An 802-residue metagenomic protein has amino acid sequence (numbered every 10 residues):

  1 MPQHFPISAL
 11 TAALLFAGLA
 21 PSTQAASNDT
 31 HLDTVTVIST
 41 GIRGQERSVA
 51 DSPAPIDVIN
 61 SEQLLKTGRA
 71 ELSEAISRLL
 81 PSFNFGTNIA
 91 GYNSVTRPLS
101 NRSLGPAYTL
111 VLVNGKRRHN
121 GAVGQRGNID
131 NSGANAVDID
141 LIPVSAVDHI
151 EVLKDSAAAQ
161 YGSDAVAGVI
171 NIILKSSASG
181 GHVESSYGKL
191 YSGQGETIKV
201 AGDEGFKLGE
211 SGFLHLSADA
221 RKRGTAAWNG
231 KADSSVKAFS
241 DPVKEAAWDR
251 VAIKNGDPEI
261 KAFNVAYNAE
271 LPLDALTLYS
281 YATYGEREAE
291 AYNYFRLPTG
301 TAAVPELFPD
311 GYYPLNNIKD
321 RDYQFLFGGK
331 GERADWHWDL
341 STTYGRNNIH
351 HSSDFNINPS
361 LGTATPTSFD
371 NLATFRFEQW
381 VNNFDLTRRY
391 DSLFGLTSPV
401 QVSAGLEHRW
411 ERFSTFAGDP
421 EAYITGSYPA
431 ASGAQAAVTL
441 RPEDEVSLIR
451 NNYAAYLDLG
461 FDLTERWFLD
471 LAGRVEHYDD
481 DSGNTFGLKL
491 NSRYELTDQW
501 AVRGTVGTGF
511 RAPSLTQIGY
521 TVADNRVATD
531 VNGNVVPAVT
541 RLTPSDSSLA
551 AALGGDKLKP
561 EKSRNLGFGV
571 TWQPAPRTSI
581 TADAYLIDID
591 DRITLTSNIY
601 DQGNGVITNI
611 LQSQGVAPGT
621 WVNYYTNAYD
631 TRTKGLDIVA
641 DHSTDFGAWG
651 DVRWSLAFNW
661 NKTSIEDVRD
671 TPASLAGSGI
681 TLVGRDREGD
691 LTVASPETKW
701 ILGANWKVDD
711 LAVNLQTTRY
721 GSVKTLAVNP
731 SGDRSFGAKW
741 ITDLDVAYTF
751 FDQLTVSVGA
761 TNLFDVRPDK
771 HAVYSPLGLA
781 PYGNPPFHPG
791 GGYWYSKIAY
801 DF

Functional and structural regions predicted by a protein language model:
T36-T67, A122-S132: N-terminal periplasmic "start-of-domain" segments of outer-membrane beta-barrel proteins
S48, I76-A122: Extracytoplasmic beta-strand/coil segments of soluble accessory domains associated with Gram-negative outer-membrane
L72-A75, L79, L99-S100, L112 (+4 more regions): N-terminal periplasmic accessory domains that precede and gate Gram-negative outer-membrane beta-barrel machines
K116-K154, G202: Short acidic/polar hinge/loop motifs at secondary-structure boundaries that mediate gating or recognition
S179-H182, S192-D310, P314-A334, T749: Transmembrane beta-barrel wall of Gram-negative outer-membrane proteins
Y312-F325, G331, Y344, N356-F468 (+1 more regions): Outer-membrane beta-barrel transmembrane domain signature of Gram-negative proteins, especially the mid-to-C-terminal
A404, S579, D583-A727: Gram-negative outer-membrane beta-barrel transporters
K662, T717-L726, A747-F802: C-terminal beta-signal and adjacent terminal beta-strands/loops of Gram-negative outer-membrane beta-barrel proteins
